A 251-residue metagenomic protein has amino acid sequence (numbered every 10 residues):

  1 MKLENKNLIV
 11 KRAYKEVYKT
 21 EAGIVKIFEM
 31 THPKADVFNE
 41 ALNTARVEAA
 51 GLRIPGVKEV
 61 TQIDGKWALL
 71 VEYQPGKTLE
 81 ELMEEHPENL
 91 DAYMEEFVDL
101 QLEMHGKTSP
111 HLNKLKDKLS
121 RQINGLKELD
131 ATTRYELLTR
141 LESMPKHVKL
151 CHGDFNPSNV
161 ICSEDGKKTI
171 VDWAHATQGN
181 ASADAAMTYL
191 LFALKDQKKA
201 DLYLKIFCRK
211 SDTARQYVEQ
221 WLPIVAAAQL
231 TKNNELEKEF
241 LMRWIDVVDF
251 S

Functional and structural regions predicted by a protein language model:
K6-F38, A45: ATP-binding glycine-rich loop module of kinase domains
L42-R53, M104: Structural motif at the C-terminus of the N-lobe alphaC helix and the adjacent alphaC-beta4 loop of the Hanks-type
G56-W67: Short beta-strand micro-motifs within the conserved protein kinase catalytic domain, predominantly in the N-lobe
L69-K77: Short pocket-lining segment of the protein kinase catalytic domain that shapes the ATP-binding cleft
E88-K116: Internal "kinase-insert"/substrate-recognition segments embedded within catalytic cores of ATP-dependent enzymes
G106-G153, S163, T169, R243: An alpha-helical support segment within catalytic cores of ATP-dependent transferases
A186-S251: Helix-rich C-terminal or lid/interface subdomains of diverse kinases
